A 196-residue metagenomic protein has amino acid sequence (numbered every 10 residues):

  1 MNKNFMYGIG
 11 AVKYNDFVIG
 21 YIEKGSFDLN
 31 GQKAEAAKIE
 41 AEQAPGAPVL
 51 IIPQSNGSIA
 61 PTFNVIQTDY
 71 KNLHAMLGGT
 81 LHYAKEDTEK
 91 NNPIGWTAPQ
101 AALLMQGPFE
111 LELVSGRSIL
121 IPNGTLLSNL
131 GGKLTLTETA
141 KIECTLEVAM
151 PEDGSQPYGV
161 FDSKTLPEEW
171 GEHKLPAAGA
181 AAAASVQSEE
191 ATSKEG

Functional and structural regions predicted by a protein language model:
M1-L73, T125-K141: Solvent-exposed edge beta-strands and adjacent loop segments that serve as assembly or binding interfaces
K13-Y14, L111-S115, M150: Short acidic, glycine-rich loop/turn motifs
I19-G20, K71-N72, L113-I121, G154-P157: Short, surface-exposed beta-strand/loop "edge" segments at domain boundaries and coil↔beta transitions
Y21-G31, L104-G116: An acidic intrinsically disordered interaction segment
A60-N64, P108-E110, E143-E147: Beta-strand secondary-structure signal
N64-T68, G78, V114: Histidine- and/or cysteine-centered catalytic micro-motif in compact active-site loops
L77-L113: Extended, positively charged loop/linker patches that create polyanion-binding surfaces
S118-G196: Mixed-charge, glycine-accented linear interaction segment located at domain edges/termini
